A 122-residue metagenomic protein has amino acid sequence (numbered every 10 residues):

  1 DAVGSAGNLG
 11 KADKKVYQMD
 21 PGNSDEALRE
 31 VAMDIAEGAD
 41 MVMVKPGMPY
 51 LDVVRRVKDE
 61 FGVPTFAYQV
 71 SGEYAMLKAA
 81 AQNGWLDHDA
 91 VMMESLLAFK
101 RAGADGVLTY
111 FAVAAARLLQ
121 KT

Functional and structural regions predicted by a protein language model:
D1-T122: Alpha/beta enzyme core
